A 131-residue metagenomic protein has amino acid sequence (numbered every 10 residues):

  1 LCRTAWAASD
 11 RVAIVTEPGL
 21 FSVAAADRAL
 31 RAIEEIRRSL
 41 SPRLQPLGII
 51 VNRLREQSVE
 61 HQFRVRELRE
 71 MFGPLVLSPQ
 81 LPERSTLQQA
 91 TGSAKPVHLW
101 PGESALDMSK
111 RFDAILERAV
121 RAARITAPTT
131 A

Functional and structural regions predicted by a protein language model:
L1-P79: Conserved catalytic-core segment of NTP-binding enzymes
G19, S58, R84, G102-L106: Serine-centered coil/turn micro-motif
D27, R31, K110-E117: Short, contiguous clusters of charged residues that form electrostatic/catalytic patches at enzyme active sites, used
E83-T91: Short, glycine-rich, amphipathic interfacial segments at transmembrane boundaries or analogous
A90-D113: C-terminal boundary of histidine-terminating zinc-finger modules
L116-P128: Short, hydrophobic alpha-helical segments
